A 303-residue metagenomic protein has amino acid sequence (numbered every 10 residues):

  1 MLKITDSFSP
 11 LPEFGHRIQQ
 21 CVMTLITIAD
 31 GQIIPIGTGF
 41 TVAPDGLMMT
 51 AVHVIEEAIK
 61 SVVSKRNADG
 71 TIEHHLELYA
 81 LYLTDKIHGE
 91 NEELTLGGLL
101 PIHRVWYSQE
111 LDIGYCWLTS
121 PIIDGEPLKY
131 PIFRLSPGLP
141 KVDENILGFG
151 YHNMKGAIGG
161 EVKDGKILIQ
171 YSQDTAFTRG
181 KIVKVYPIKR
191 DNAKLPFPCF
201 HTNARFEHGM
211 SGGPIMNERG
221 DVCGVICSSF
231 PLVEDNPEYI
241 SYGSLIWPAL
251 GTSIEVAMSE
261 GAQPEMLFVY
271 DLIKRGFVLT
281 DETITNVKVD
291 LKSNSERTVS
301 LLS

Functional and structural regions predicted by a protein language model:
M1-F14, S303: N-terminal targeting leaders that route proteins to membranes or the secretory/organellar pathways
I18-Q32, I123-Y130, V162-E260: Active-site region of chymotrypsin-like
Q20-E77, T119-P121, G138, Y151: Catalytic histidine site
P35-I36, D112, S211: Beta-rich catalytic cores
M48-T50, D112-L118, T202: A generic structural motif
H74-N192, E218: Serine endopeptidase catalytic core focused on the charge-relay Asp
L250-S303: PDZ/PDZ-like groove recognition
